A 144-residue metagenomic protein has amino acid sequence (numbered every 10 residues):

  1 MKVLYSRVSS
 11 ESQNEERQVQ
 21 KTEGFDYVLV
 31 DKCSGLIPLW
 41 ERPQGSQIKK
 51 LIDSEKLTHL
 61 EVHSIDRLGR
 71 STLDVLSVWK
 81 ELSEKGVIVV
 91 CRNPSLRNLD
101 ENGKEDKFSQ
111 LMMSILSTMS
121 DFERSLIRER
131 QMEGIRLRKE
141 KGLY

Functional and structural regions predicted by a protein language model:
M1-L137: Short, structured surface patches at the beginning of a domain
E140-Y144: Short, Lys/Arg-enriched anionic-surface-contact patches
